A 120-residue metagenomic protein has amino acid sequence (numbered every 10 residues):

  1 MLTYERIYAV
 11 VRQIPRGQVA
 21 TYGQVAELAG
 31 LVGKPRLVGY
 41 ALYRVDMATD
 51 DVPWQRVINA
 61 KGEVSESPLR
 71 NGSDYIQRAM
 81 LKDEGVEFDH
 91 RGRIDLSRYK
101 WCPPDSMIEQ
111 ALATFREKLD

Functional and structural regions predicted by a protein language model:
M1-D120: Nucleic acid-binding interface residues in structured DNA/RNA-binding domains, emphasizing the DNA-engaging scaffolds
